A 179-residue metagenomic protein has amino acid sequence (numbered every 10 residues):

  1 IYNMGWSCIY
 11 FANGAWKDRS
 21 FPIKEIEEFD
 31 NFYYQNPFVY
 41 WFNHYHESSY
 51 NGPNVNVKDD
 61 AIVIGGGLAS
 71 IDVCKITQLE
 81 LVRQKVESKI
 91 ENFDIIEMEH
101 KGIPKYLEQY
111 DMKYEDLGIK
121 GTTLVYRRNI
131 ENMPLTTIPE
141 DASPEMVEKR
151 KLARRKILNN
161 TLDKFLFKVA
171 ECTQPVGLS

Functional and structural regions predicted by a protein language model:
I1-I23, V176-S179: Feature captures the FAD/FMN-dependent oxidoreductase FAD-binding
Y2, E47-Y50, T137-E140: Short, surface-exposed amphipathic charged segments that create phosphate/polyanion-binding patches used for binding
N3, G52-N56, Y114-G118: Solvent-exposed alpha-helices and their adjacent loops that cap or buttress functional pockets in soluble metabolic
G5, E27-E28, F165: Short, structured coil segments at secondary-structure junctions
I9, R83-S179: A Rossmann-like FAD-binding core segment of flavoenzymes
N13, G65, Y126: Short beta-strand/turn micro-motifs composed of small residues that flank or help shape donor/cofactor-binding pockets
D18-D111: Glycine-rich dinucleotide-binding loop and its adjacent helix/turn
